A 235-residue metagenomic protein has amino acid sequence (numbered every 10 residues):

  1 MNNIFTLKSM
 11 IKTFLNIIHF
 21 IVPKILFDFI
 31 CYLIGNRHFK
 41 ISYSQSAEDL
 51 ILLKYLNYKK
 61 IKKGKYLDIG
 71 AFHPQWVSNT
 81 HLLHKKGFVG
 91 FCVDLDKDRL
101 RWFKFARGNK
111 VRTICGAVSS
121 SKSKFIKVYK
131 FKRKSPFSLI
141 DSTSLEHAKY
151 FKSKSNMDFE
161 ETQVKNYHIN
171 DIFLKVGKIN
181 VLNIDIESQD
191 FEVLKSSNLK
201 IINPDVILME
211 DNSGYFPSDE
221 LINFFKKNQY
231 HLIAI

Functional and structural regions predicted by a protein language model:
N2-I235: Phosphate/nucleotide-binding beta-alpha loop and adjacent structural elements of enzyme active sites
